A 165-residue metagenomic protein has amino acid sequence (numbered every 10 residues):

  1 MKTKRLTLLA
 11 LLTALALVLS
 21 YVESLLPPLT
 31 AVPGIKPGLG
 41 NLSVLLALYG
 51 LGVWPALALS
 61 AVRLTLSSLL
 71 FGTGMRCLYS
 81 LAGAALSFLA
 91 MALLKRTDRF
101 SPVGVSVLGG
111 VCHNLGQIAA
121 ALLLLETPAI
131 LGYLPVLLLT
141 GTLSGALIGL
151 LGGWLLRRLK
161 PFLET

Functional and structural regions predicted by a protein language model:
M1-A47: Hydrophobic transmembrane alpha-helices
M1-L12, P37, N41, A56 (+5 more regions): Residue-level signature of transmembrane alpha-helical entry/exit and packing/kink sites in multi-pass membrane
T7-T13, V18, L59, S80-C112: Short helix-perturbing small/polar motifs within transmembrane alpha-helices
A16-S20, R63, S87, M91 (+5 more regions): Alpha-helical transmembrane segments of multipass membrane proteins
S20-P37, V62-A92, P102, L124-A129 (+1 more regions): Interfacial aromatic-anchored transmembrane helix boundaries in multi-pass membrane proteins
P33, T73-L78, T97-T165: Membrane-embedded alpha-helical hairpins and interfacial helices in multi-pass inner-membrane proteins
L39-V53, A90-K95: Generic transmembrane alpha-helix motif of multi-pass integral membrane proteins
S43, L66, L70, G116-A119: Transmembrane-helix signature of multi-pass solute transporters
